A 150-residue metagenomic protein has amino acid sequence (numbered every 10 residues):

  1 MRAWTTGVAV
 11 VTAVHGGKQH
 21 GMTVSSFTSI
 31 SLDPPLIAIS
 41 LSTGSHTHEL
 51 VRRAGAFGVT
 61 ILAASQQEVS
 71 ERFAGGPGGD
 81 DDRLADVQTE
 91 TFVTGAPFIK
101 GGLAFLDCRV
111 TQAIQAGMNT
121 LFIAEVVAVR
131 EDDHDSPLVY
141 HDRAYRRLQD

Functional and structural regions predicted by a protein language model:
M1-D150: Basic, polyanion-binding surface patches
